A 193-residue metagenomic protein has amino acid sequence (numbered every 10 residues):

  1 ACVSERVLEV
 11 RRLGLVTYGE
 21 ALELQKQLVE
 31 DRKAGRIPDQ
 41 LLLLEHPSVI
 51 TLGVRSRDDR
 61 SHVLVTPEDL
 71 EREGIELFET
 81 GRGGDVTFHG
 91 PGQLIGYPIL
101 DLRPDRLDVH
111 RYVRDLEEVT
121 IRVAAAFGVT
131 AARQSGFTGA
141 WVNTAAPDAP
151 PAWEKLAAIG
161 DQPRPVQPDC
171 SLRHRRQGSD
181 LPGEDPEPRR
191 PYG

Functional and structural regions predicted by a protein language model:
A1-W153: N-terminal lobe of the biotin/lipoate ligase/transferase fold
P91-L100, S171-Q177, E184: Active-site-adjacent structural patch at catalytic or cofactor/ligand-binding sites
F137, Q167-D169: A generic structural signal for beta-strand entry/edge sites
K155-I159: Conserved catalytic micro-motifs used in adenylation/nucleotidyl-transfer and phosphoryl/amide- and methyl-transfer
Q162-Q167, R176-Q177: Short, charged interaction patches at domain edges and termini
Q177-G193: A hydrophobic, small-residue-rich beta->alpha segment in the mid-to-C-terminal subdomain of diverse proteins
